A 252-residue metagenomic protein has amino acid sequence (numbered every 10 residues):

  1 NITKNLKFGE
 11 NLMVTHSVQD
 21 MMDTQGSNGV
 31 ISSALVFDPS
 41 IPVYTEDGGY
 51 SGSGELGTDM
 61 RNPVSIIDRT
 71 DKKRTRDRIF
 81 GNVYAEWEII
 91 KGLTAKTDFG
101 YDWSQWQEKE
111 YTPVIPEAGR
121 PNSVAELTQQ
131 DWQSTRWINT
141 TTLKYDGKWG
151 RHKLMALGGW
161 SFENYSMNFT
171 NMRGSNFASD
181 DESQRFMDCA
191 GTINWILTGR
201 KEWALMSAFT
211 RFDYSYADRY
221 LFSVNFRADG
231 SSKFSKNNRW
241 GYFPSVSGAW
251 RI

Functional and structural regions predicted by a protein language model:
I2-F80, K96-M206, K233-S235, I252: Surface-exposed loop/interface segments of Gram-negative outer-membrane beta-barrel transport/assembly proteins
K4, A85-W87, Y145-G147, Y214-Y216 (+2 more regions): Residue-level signature of outer-membrane beta-barrel architecture
T97, N139, S207-F212, Y216 (+2 more regions): Extended, hydrophobic alpha-helical segments in both membrane/secreted and soluble proteins
V114-I115, W240-Y242: Glycine-rich, phosphate-binding/catalytic loops in enzymes
